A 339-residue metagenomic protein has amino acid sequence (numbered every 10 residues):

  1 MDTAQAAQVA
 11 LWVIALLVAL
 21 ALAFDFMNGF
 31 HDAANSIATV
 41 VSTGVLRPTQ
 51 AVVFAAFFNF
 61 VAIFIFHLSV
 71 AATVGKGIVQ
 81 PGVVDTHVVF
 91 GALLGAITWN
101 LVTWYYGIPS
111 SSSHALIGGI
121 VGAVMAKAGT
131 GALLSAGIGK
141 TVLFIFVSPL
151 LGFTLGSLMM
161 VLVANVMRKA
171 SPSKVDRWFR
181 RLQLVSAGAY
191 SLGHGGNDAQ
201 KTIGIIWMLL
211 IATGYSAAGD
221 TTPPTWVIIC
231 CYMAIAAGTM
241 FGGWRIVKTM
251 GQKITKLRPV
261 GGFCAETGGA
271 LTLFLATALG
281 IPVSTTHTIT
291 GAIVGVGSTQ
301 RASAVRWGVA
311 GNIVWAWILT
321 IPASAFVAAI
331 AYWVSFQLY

Functional and structural regions predicted by a protein language model:
M1-Y339: Multi-pass alpha-helical transmembrane bundle typical of ion/small-solute transporters and intramembrane aspartyl
